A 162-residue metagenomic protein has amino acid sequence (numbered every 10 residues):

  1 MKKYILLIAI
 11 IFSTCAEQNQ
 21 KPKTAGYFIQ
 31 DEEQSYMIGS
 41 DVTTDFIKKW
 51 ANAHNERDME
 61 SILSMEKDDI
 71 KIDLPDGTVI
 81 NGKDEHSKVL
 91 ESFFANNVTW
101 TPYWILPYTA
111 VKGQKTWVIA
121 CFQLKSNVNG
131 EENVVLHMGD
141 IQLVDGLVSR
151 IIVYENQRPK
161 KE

Functional and structural regions predicted by a protein language model:
Y4-S13: Sec-dependent N-terminal signal peptides
A16-E56, S64: Short, low-complexity N-terminal intrinsically disordered segments enriched in polar/charged residues
Q20-P22, V134-E162: Short beta-strand edge/turn micro-motifs at domain boundaries
E33, K71-I80: A short gly/proline-enriched turn/hairpin at secondary-structure junctions
E56-D69, D73: Short, well-ordered alpha-helical segments enriched in acidic and aromatic residues
E66, D76, F122-L124, E155: A mature extracytoplasmic/lumenal domain signature
N81, V128, R158-K161: A short local loop/turn or secondary-structure capping micro-motif enriched for an aromatic residue
L90-N129: Surface-exposed, charged secondary-structure patches
